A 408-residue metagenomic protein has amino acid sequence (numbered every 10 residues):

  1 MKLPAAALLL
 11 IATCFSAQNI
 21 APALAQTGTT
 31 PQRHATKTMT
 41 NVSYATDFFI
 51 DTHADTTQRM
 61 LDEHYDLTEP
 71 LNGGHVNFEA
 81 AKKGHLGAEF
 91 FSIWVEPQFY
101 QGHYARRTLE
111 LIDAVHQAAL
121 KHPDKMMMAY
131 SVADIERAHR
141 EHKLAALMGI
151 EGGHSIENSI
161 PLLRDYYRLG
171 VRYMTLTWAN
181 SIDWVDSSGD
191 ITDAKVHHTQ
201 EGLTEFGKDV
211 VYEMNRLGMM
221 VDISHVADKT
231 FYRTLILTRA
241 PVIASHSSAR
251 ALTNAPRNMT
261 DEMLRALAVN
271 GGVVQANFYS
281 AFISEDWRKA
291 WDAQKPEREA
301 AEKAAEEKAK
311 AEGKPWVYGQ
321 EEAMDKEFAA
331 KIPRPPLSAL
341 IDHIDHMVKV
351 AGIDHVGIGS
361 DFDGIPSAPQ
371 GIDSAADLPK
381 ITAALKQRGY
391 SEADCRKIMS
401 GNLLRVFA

Functional and structural regions predicted by a protein language model:
M1-A5: Positively charged n-region of N-terminal signal peptides that target proteins for export
A6-N19: Bacterial N-terminal signal peptides
L8, N41-S43, I236: Residue-level detector of transmembrane insertion/anchoring sites
I11, H246, R396-I398: A generic structural motif
T13-C14, S224, S360: Short linear Ser/Thr-Pro motifs
L24-H198, N254-A408: N-terminal hydrophobic targeting/anchoring segments and the immediately downstream early-domain regions of hydrolases
R168-I243, S248-R257: Divalent metal-binding pocket/active-site signature
